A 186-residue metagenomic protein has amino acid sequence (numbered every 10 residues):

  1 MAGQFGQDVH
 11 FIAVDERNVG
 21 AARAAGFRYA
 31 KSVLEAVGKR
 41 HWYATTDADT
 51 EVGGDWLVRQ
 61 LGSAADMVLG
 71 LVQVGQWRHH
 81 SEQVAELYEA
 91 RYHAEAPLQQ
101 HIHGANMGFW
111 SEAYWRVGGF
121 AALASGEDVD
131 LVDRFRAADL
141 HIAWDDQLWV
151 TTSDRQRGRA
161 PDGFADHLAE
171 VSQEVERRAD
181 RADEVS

Functional and structural regions predicted by a protein language model:
M1-R17: Acidic donor-binding segment of Leloir-type glycosyltransferases
V14-G38: Glycine-rich, basic loop-to-helix element that forms the pyrophosphate-binding segment of sugar-nucleotide handling
K39, T45-G62: Acidic donor-binding/catalytic loop of UDP-sugar-dependent glycosyltransferases, especially processive GT2
V68-E82: Short beta-strand-to-loop element that shapes/binds the nucleotide-sugar donor at the catalytic cleft/hinge
L71, I142-W149: Catalytic beta-strand/loop signature of glycosyltransferases that borders the donor
I102-V117: Conserved nucleotide-sugar donor-binding and metal-coordinating catalytic region shared by glycosyltransferases
S125-L131: Acidic donor-binding loop at a coil-to-helix junction in glycosyltransferase catalytic cores that engages
D146-P161: Active-site donor/metal-binding and catalytic loop motifs of nucleotide-sugar-dependent glycosylation enzymes
